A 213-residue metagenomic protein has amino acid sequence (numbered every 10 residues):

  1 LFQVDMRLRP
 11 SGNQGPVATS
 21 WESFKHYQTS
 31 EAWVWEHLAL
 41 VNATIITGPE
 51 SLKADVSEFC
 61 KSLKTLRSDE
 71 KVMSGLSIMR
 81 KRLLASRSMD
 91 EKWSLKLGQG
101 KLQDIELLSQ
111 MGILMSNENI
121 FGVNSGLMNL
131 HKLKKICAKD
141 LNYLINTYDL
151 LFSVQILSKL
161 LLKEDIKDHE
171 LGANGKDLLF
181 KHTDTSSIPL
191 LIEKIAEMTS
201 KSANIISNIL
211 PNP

Functional and structural regions predicted by a protein language model:
L1-P213: A nucleotide- and high-energy phosphate-metabolite-utilizing enzyme signature
